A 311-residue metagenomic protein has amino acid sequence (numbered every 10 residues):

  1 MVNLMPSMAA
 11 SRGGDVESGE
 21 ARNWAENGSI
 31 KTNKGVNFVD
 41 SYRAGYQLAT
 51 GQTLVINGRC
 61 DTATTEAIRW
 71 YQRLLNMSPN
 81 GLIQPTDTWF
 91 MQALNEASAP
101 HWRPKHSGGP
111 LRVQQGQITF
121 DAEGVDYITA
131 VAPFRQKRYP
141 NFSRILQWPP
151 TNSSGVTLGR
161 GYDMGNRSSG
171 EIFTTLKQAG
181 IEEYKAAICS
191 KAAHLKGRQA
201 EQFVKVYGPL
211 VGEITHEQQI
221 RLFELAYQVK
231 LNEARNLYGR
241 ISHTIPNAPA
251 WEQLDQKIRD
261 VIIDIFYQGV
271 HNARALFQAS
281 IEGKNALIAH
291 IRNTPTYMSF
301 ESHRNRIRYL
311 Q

Functional and structural regions predicted by a protein language model:
M1-A122, R240, T244-L254, E282-N293: Cell-envelope/ECM-targeting effectors and their regulatory/trafficking segments
N3-G14, E20, P104-I258, A286-Q311: Acidic, aromatic-lined catalytic clefts of primarily extracellular/periplasmic carbohydrate-active enzymes that remodel
F38-A49, V229-N232, D264-N272: Glycine-rich, acidic and aromatic/proline-enriched surface loops and short helix-turn segments that act as binding
Q52, M77-S78, T129, E233 (+1 more regions): Generic macromolecular interface patches on structured domains
S78, H101, T174-Q178, E182 (+2 more regions): Generic alpha-helical propensity signal that fires on short helical segments and nearby coil/disordered stretches
N80-L82, A130-A132, S169-G170, R274-F277: Short, solvent-exposed loop/turn and secondary-structure capping segments
I258-M298: Catalytic and substrate-binding regions of cell-wall glycan-acting enzymes that process beta-1,4-linked
